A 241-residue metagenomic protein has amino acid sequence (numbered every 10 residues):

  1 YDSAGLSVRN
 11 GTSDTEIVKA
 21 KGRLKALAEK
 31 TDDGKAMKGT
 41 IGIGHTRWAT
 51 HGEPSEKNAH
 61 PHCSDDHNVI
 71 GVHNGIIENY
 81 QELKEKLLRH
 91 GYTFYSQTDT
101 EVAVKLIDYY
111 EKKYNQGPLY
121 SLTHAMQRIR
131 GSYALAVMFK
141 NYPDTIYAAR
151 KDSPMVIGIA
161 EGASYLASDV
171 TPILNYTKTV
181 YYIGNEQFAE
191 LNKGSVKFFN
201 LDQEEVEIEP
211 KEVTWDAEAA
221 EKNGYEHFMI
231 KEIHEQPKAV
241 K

Functional and structural regions predicted by a protein language model:
Y1-K241: Conserved short alpha-helical segments that host acidic/polar catalytic motifs at enzyme active sites
